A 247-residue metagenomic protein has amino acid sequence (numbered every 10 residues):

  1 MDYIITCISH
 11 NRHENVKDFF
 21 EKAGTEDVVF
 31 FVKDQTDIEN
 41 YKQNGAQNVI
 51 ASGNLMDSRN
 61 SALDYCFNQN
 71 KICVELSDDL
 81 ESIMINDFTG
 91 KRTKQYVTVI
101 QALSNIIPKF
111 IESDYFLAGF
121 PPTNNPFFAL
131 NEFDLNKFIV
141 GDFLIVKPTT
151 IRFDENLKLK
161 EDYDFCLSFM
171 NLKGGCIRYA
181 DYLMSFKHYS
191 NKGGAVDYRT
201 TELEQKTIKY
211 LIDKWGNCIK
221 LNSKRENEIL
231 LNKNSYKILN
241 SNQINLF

Functional and structural regions predicted by a protein language model:
M1, E26-D27, A46, Q69-I72 (+2 more regions): Short coil/turn segments at beta-strand junctions that form active-site/ligand-binding loops
I4, N11-N15, L157-L159, Y163-F247: C-terminal catalytic/acceptor-binding lobe
I4-D27, D34-K42: Short, well-formed alpha-helical segments that are part of the catalytic scaffolds of diverse glycosyltransferases
H10-H13, D79-E81, T123-P126, I151 (+1 more regions): Short, solvent-exposed loop/turn segments at secondary-structure junctions
V16-D18, N40-K42, M84-D87, F128-D134 (+1 more regions): A short acidic (Asp/Glu
F31-L76, E81-Y96: Active-site-proximal specificity loops/subdomain of glycosyltransferases
C73-L76, F116-P121, C176-Y179, K220-S223: A structural signal for short, well-ordered beta-strand segments and their strand-loop junctions that often border
I83-L167: Conserved catalytic core of nucleotide-sugar-dependent glycosyltransferases
